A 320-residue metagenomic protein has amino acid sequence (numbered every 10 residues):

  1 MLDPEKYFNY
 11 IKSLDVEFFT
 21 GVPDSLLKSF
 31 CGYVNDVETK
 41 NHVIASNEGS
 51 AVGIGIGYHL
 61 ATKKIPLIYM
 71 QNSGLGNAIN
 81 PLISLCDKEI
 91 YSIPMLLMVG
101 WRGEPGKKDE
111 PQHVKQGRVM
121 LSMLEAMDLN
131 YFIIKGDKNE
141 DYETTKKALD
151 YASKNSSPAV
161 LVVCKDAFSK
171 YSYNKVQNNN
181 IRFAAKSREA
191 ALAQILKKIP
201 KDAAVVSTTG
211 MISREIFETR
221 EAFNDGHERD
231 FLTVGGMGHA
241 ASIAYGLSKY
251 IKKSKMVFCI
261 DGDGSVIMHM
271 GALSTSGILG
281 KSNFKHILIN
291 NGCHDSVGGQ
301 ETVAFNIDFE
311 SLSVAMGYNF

Functional and structural regions predicted by a protein language model:
M1-K154, A159-Y245, K249-K255, V303 (+2 more regions): Thiamine diphosphate
I65, G271-L273, G298: Short, function-defining helix-loop hinge/capping sites that tune catalysis or transport
M70-S73, K255-V266, G271: DG-centered beta-turn motif at the end of beta-strands
L75, I212-S213, H239, G264-I267 (+2 more regions): Short, catalytically relevant binding-site loops at active-site mouths
I83, S92-M95, H269-N290: A short alpha/beta connector and helix-capping loop motif
Y250-D261, K281-N283: Phosphate-handling active-site elements
N283-N319: A contiguous pocket-lining binding segment that forms or flanks enzyme active sites
